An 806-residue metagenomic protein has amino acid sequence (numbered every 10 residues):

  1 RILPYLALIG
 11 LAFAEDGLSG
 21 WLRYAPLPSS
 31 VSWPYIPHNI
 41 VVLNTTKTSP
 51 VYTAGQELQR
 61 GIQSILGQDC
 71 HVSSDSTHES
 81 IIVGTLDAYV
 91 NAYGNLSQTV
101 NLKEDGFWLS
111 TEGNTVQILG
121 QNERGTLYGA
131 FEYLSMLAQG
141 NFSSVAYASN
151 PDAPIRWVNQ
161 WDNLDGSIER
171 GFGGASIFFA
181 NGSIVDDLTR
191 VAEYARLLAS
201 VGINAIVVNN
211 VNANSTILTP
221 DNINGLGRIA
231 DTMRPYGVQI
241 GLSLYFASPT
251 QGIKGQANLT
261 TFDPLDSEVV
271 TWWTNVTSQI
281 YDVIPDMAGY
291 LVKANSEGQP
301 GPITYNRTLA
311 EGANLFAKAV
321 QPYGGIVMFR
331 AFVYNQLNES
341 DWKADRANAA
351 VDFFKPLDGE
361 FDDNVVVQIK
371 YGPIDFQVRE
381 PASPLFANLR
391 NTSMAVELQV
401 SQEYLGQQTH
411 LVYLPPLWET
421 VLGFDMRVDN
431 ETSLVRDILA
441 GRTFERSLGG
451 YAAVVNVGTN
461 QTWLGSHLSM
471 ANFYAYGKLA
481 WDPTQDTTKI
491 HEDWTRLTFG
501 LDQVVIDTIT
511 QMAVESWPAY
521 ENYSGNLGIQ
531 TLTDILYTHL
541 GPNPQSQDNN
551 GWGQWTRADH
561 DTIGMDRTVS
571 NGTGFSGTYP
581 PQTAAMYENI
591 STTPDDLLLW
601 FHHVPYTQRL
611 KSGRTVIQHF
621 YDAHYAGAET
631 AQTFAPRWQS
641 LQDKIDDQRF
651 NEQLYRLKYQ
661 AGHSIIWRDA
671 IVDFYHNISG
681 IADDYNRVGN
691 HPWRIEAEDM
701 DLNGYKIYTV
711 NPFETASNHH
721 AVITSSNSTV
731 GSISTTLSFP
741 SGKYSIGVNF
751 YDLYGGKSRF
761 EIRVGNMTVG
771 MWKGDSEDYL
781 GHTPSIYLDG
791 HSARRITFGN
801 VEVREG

Functional and structural regions predicted by a protein language model:
R1-A14: Fungal secretory targeting signals
F13-G113, S143-S144: Acidic, contiguous N-terminal accessory segments
V31-S49, A175-F179, N209-N212, D596 (+2 more regions): Acidic/histidine-rich, surface-exposed loop or edge segments in extracytoplasmic proteins
S49, A54-E57, G61, L96-L291 (+2 more regions): Feature activates predominantly on carbohydrate-active enzymes
V90, N181-I184, A257-E492, T498 (+1 more regions): Catalytic-core regions of glycoside hydrolase
T432-P692, N711, T735: Catalytic domains of carbohydrate-active enzymes that cleave complex glycans
Y685-G806: Extracytoplasmic
